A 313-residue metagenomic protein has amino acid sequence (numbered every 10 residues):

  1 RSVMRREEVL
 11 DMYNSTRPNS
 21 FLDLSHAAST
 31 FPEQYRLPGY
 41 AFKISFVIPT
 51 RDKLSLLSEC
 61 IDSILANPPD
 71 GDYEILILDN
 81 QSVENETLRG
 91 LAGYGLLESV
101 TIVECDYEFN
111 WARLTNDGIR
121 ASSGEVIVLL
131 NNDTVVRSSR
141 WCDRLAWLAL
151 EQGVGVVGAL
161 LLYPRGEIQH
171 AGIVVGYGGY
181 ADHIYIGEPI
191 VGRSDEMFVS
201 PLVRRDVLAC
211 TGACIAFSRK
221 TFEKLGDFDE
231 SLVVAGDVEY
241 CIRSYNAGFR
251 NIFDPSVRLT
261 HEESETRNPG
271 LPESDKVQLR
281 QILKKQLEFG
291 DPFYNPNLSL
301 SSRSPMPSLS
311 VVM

Functional and structural regions predicted by a protein language model:
R1-I44, R165-G166, Y177-D206, A216 (+2 more regions): C-terminal, non-catalytic tails of nucleotide-sugar-dependent glycosyltransferases
I48-E59, D70, Q81, M313: Active-site beta-to-alpha loop of glycosyltransferases that engages the nucleotide-sugar donor
D62-D72: Short, acidic, metal-binding catalytic loop of nucleotide-sugar glycosyltransferases
I77-R89, Y107, V135: A conserved acidic beta->alpha catalytic loop
C105-S122: Glycine-rich, basic loop-to-helix element that forms the pyrophosphate-binding segment of sugar-nucleotide handling
I127: Short aromatic/hydrophobic "clamp" motif used to bind/position activated sugar donors
V135-Y180: Conserved donor NDP-sugar-binding/catalytic core segment of glycosyltransferases
W141-L145, S200-P201, R205-G226, S231-T260: A short, conserved alpha-helix in the catalytic core of glycosyltransferases
